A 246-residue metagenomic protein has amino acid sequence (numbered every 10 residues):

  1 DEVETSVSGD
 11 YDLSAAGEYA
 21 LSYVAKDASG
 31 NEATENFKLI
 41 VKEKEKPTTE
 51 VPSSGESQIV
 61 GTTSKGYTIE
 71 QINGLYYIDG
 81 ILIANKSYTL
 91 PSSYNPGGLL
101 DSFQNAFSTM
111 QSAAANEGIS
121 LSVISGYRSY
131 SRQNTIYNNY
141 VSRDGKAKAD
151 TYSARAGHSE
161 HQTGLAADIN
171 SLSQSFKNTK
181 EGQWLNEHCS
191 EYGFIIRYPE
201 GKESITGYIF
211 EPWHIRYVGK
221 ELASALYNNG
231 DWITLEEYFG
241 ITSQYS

Functional and structural regions predicted by a protein language model:
D1-V41: Serine/threonine-rich, repeat-prone extracellular segments and beta-strand-based repeat modules of secreted/surface
E43-S246: Extracytoplasmic cell-surface/polysaccharide-interacting catalytic and binding patches
